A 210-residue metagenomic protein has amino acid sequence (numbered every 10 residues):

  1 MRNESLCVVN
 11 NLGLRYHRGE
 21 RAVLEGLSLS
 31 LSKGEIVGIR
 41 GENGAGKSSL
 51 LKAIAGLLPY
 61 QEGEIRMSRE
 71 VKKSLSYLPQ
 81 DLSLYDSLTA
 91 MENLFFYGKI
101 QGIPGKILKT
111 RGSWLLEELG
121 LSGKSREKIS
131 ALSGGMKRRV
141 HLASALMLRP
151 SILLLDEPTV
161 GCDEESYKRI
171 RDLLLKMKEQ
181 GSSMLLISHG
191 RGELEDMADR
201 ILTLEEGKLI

Functional and structural regions predicted by a protein language model:
R2-V9, G13-G26: A short, flexible loop at the N-terminus of ABC-type nucleotide-binding domains that lies
R40-E42: The feature captures the beta-strand-to-loop junction immediately N-terminal to the Walker
A55: Helix-to-loop junction immediately C-terminal to a conserved catalytic motif
F95, K99, I107-K124: Conserved ABC ATPase "signature" region
L153-D156: Catalytic Walker B motif of ABC-type/P-loop ATPase nucleotide-binding domains
S188-H189: H-loop/switch region of ABC-family ATPase nucleotide-binding domains
